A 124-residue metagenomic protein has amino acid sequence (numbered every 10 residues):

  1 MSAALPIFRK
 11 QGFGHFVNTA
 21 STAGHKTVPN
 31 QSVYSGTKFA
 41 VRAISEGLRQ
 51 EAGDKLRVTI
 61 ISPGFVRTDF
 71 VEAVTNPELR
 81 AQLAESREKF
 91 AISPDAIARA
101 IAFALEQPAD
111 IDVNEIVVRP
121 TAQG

Functional and structural regions predicted by a protein language model:
M1, T37: Active-site helix of classical SDR
A3-G12: A short helix-coil junction within the Rossmann-fold of NAD(P)-dependent oxidoreductases
P6, E46-D54: Alpha-helical segment proximal to the catalytic Tyr-Lys
H15, R57-T59: Structural signature of beta-strand start/N-cap positions in the alpha/beta core of ABC transporter nucleotide-binding
S21: Residue(s) in the substrate-gating loop at a strand-loop-helix junction that position the organic substrate next
K26-S32: Active-site loop immediately N-terminal to the catalytic Tyr-X3-Lys motif of short-chain dehydrogenase/reductase
I60-P63, R80-G124: C-terminal helical subdomain
P63-A73: Short, flexible catalytic-loop segment of classical short-chain dehydrogenase/reductase
